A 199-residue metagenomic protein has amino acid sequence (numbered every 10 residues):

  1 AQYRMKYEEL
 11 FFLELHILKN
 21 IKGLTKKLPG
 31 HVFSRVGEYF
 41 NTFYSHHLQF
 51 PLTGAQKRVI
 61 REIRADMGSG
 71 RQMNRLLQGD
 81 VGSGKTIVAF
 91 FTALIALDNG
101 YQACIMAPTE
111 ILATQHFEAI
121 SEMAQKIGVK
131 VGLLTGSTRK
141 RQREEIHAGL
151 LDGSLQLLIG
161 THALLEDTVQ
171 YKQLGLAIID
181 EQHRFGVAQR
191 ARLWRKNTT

Functional and structural regions predicted by a protein language model:
A1-H47: Upstream accessory/linker segments immediately N-terminal to the RecA-like ATPase cores of bacterial MutS and a subset
L28-Q78: Conserved pre-motif I regulatory segment
N74, V88-F117, Q125-K130: Conserved SF1/SF2 helicase motif Ia
G84: Conserved glycine(s) of the Walker
G100-C104, K130, G153-L157, Q173-L176 (+1 more regions): Loop/turn-to-beta-strand initiation segments
L112-L151: Conserved helix-turn-beta segment of the N-terminal RecA-like "Helicase ATP-binding" lobe in SF1/SF2 helicases
S137-L158, L165-L174: Conserved motor-coupling elements within RecA-like helicase/translocase cores
G149, A163-T199: SF2 helicase catalytic motif II
